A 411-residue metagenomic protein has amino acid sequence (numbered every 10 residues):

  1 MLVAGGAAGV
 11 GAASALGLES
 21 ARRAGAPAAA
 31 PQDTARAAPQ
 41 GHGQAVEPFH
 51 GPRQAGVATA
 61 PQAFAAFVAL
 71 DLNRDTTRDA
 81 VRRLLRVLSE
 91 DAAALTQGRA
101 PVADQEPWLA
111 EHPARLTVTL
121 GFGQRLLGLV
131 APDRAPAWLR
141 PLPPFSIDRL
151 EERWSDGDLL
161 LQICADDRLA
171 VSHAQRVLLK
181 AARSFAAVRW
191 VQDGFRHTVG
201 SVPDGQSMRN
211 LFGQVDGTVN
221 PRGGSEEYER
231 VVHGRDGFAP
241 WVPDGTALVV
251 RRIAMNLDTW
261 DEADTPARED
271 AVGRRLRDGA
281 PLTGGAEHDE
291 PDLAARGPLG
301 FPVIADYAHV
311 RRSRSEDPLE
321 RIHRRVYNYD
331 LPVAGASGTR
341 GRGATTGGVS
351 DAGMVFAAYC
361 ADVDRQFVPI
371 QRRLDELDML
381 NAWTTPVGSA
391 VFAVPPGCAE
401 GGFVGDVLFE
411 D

Functional and structural regions predicted by a protein language model:
V3-D411: Long, histidine/aromatic-enriched segments associated with O2/redox biology
